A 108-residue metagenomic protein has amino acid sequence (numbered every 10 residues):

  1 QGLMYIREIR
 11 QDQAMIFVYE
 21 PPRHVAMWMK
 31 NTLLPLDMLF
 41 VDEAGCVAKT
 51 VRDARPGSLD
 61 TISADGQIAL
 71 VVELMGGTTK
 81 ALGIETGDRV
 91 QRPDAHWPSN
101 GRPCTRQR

Functional and structural regions predicted by a protein language model:
Q1-R108: Compact, glycine-rich, soluble single-domain proteins
